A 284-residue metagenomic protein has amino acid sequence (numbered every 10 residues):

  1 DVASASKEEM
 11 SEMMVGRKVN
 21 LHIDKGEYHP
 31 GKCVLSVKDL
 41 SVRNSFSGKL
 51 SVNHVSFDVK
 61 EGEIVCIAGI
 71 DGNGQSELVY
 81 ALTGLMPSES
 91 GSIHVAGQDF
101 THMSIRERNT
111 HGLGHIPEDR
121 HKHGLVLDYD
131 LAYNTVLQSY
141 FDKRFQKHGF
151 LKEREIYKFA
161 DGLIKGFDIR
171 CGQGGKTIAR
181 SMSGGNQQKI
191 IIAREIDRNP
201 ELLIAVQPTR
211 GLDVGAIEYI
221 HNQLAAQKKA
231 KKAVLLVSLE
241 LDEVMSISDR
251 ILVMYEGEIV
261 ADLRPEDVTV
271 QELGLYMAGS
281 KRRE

Functional and structural regions predicted by a protein language model:
D1-E284: Glycine-rich phosphate-binding loops of nucleotide-dependent enzymes
